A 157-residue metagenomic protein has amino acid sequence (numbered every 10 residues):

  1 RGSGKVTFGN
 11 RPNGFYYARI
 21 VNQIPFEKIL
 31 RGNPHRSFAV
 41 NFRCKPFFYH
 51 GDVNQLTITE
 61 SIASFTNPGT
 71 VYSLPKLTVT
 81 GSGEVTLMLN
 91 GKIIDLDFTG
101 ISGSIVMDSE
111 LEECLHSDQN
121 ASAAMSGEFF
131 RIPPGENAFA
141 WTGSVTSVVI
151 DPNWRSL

Functional and structural regions predicted by a protein language model:
G2-P46: Short beta-strand and beta-hairpin "edge-sheet" elements
F48-L157: Intrinsically disordered, low-complexity segments enriched in serine, threonine, and glycine
